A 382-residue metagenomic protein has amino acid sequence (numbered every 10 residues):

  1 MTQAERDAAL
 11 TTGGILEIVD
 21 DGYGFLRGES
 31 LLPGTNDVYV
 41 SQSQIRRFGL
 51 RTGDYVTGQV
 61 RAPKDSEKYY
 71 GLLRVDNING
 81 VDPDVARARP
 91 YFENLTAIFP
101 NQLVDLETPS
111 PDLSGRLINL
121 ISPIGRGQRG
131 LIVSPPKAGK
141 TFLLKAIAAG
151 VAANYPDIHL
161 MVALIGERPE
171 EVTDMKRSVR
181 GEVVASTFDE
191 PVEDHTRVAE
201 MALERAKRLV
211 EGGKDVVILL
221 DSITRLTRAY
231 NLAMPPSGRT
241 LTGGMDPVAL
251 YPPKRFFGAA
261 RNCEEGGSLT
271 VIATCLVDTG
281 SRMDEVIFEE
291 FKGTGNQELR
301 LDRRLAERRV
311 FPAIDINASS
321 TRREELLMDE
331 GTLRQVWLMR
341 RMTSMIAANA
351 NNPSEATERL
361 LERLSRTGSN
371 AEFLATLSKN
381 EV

Functional and structural regions predicted by a protein language model:
M1-A86: N-terminal "pre-motor" subdomain/linker immediately upstream of P-loop NTPase catalytic cores
A4-T12, L113-L117, A202-K207, F256: Phosphate-interacting basic helix/loop segments used at nucleotide- and nucleic-acid interfaces
A8-L10, I18-G22, L31-G34, L50-D54 (+10 more regions): Short flexible coil/turn linkers enriched for glycine and charged/polar residues that connect secondary-structure
T12, V40-S43, T57-P63, G71 (+5 more regions): Short beta-alpha junctions and helix-cap segments that line functional grooves
L26, G34-Y39, R47-R51, Y69 (+6 more regions): Ordered, soluble secondary-structure elements with a strong preference for glycine-centered loop motifs and nearby
A62-I132: P-loop NTP-binding catalytic core
P123-K145, G166: Glycine-rich phosphate-binding P-loop
A138-G139, A148-V151, D157-V382: P-loop NTPase catalytic core
